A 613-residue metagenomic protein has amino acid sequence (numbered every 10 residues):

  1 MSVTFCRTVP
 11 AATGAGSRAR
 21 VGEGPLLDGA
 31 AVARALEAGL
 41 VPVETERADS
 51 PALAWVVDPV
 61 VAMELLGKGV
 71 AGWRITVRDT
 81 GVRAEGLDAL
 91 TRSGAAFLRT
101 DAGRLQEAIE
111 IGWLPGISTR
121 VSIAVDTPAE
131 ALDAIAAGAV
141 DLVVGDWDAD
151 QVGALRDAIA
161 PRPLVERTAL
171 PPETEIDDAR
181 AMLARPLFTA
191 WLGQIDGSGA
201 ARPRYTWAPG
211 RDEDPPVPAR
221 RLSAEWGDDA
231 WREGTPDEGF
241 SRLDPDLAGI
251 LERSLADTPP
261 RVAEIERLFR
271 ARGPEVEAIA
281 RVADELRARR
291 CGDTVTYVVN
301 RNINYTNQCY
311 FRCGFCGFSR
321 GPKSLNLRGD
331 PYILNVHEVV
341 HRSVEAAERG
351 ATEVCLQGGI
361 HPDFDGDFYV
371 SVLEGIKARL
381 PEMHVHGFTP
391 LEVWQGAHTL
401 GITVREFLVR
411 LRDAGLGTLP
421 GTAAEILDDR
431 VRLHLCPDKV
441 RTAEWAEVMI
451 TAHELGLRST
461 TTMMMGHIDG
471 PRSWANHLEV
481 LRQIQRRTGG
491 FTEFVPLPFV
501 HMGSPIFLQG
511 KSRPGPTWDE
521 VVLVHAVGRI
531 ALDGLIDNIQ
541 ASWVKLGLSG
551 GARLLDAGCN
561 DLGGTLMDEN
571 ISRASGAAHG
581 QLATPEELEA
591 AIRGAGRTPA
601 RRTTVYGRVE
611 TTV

Functional and structural regions predicted by a protein language model:
M1-P51, V56-G72, V77-G273, A347 (+1 more regions): Auxiliary Fe-S-binding modules of radical SAM enzymes
S2-L26, R74, G116, Y297-G329 (+6 more regions): N-terminal small/glycine-rich loop or linker at the start of catalytic domains across soluble metabolic enzymes
V3, A12, R18-A30, E37 (+5 more regions): N-terminal pre-triad scaffold of radical SAM enzymes
P42-A62, G72-T80, E348-M449, H453-T461 (+2 more regions): Conserved SAM/AdoMet-binding glycine-rich loop
V57, V82, G103-R104, D126 (+8 more regions): Alpha-helix N-cap and loop-to-helix initiation/capping positions
D133-I135, G366-A378, I402-A414, G470-R487 (+1 more regions): Short, electropositive alpha-helical surface patch
A134, D257, A283, C313 (+6 more regions): Conserved, mostly hydrophobic/aromatic
